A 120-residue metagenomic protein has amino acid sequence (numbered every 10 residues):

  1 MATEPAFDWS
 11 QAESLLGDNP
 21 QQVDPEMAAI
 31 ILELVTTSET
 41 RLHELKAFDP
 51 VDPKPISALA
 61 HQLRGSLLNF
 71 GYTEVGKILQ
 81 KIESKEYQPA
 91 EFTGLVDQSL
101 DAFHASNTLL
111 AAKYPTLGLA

Functional and structural regions predicted by a protein language model:
M1-A58, R64, L68-A120: Two-component system phosphorelay core
